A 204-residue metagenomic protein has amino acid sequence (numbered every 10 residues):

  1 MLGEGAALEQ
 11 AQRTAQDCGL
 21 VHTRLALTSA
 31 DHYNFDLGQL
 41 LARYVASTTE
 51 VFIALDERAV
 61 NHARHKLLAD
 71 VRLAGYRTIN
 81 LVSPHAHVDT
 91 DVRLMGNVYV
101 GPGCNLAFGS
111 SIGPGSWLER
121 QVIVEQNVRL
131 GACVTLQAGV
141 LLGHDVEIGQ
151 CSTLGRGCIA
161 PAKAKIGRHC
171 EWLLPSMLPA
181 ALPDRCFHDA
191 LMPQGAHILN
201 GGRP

Functional and structural regions predicted by a protein language model:
M1-S83, Q194-P204: Terminal amphipathic alpha-helical/low-complexity segments used for targeting or macromolecular assembly
L2-G5, G38, D56, M95 (+7 more regions): Glycine-centered flexibility motif
E4-A7, L20, L68, M95 (+3 more regions): Broad hydrophobic/π-residue packing in well-ordered secondary structure
E9-A15, V21, A63, G75-I79 (+6 more regions): Generic ordered-secondary-structure signal
D31-H32, H87-V88, C186: Short secondary-structure capping/turn micro-motifs that flank functional sites
A42-I123, V128, C133: Extended, small-residue-rich solenoid/repeat segments and analogous flexible loops that form exposed scaffolds
A132, L136-P204: Glycine-rich hexapeptide-repeat left-handed beta-helix
